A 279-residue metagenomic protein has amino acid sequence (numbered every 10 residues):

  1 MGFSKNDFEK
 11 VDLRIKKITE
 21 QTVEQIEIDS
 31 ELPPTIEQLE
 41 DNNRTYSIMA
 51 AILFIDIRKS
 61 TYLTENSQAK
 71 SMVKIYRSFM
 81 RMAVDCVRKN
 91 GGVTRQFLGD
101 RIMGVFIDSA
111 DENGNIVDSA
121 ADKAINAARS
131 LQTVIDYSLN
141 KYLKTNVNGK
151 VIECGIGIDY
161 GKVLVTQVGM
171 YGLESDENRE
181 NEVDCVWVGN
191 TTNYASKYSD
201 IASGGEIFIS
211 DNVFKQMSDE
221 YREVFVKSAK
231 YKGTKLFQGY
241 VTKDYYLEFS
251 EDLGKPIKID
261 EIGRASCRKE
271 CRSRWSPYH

Functional and structural regions predicted by a protein language model:
M1-P34, G172, I201-R268, R272: Intrinsically disordered, glycine/charged-rich C-terminal tails and inter-domain linkers that flank nucleotidyl cyclase
L32-E37, N140: Short gly/ser/thr-rich secondary-structure transition/capping motifs
E37-E40, N193-A195: A generic local structural motif
Q38-K123: Catalytic NTP-binding/metal-coordinating core of nucleotidyl cyclase/transferase enzymes
I57, V163, C271: Hydrophobic pocket-lining residues within nucleotide cofactor-binding pockets
S109-G239: Catalytic beta-strand-to-alpha-helix segment of the class III nucleotidyl cyclase homology domain
Y278: Short, flexible helix-loop junctions that flank or precede catalytic/ligand sites
